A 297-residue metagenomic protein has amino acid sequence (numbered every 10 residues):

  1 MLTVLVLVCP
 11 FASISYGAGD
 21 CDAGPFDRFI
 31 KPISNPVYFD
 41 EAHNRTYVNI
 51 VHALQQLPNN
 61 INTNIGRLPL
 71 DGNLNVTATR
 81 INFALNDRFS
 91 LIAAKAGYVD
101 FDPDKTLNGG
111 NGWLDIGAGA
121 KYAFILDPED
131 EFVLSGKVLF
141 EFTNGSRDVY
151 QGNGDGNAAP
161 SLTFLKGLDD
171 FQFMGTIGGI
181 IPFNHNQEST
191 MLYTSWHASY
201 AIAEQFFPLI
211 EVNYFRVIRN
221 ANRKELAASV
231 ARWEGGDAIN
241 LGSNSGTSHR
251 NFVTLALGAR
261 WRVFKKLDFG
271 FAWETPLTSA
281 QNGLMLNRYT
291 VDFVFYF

Functional and structural regions predicted by a protein language model:
L2-P10: Bacterial N-terminal signal peptides
Y16-N184, M191-F297: Transmembrane beta-barrel domains of Gram-negative outer membranes and organellar outer membranes
